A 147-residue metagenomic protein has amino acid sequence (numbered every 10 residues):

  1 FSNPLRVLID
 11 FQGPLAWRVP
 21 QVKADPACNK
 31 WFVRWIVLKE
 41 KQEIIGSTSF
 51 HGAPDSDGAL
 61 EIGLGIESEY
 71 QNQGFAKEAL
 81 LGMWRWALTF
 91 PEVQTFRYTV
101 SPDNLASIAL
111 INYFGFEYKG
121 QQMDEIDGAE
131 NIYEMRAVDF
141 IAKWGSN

Functional and structural regions predicted by a protein language model:
F1-E61, I66-E69, G82-W86, F90 (+1 more regions): GNAT-family acyltransferases
G74-K77: Glycine-rich acyl-CoA binding loop
Y98-I108: Conserved beta-strand-loop-alpha-helix junction that forms the acyl-donor binding cleft
F114: Surface-exposed, gly/pro-biased binding rims or lids
